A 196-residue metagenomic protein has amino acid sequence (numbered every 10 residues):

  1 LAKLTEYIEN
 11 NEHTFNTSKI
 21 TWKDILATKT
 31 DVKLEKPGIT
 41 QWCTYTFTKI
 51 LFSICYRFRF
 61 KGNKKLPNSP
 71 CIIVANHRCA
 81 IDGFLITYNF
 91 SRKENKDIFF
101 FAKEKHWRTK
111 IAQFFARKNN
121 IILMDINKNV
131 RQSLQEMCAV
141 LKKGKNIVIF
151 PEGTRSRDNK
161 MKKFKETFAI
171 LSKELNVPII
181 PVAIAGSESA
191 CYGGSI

Functional and structural regions predicted by a protein language model:
L1-K29: Phosphopantetheine-dependent thiolation modules in NRPS/PKS and related acyl-activating systems
P37-Y56, Q113, R117: Short hydrophobic helices that act as membrane-entry/anchoring signals
T48-H77: Helix-to-loop junction immediately C-terminal to a conserved catalytic motif
N68-K128: Catalytic core of membrane glycerolipid acyltransferases/transacylases, capturing the structured, soluble-facing
P70-I72, G144-F150, I180: Residue-level preference for the first positions of well-ordered beta-strands
F115, A139, I170-E174: Hydrophobic/aromatic ligand-binding patch that stacks against planar heteroaromatic rings of cofactors or nucleotides
M124-L134, C138-K160: Internal catalytic-core helix/loop-beta-alpha segment that presents or stabilizes conserved functional determinants
N146, R157-I196: A cross-family acyltransferase "interaction/gating" segment
